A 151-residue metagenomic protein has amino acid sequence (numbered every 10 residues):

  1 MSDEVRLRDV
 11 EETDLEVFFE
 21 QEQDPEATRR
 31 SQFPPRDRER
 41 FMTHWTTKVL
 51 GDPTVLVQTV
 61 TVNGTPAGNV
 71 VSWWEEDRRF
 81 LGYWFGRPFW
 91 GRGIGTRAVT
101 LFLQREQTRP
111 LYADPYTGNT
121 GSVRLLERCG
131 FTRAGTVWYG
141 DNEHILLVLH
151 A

Functional and structural regions predicted by a protein language model:
M1-E26, R30, V57-A151: Acyl-donor (CoA/ACP) binding surface of acyl/acetyltransferases
E26-T46: Conserved GNAT-fold acetyl-CoA-binding loop/helix
K48-P53: Short loop/turn motifs at secondary-structure junctions and domain boundaries
